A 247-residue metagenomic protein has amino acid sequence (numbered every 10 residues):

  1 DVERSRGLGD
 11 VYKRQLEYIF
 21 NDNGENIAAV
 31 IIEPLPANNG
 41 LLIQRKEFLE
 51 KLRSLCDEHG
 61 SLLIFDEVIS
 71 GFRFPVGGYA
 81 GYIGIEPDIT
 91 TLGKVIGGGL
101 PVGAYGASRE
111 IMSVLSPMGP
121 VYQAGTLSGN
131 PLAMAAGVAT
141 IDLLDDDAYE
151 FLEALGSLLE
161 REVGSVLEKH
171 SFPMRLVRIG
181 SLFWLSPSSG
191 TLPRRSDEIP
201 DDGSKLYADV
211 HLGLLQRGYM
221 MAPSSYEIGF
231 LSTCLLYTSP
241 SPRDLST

Functional and structural regions predicted by a protein language model:
D1-Y12, Y237-T247: Single conserved hydrophobic/aromatic residue that forms the stacking wall/gate of nucleotide- or nucleobase-binding
R6, D10-L35: PLP-dependent aminotransferase-class I/II
E33-K46, G60-I83, I89, V95: Conserved PLP phosphate-binding loop immediately N-terminal to the Schiff-base lysine helix in PLP-dependent enzymes
I83-V114, G129-A136: Active-site PLP attachment segment
P101, P120-L143, R175-V177: PLP-dependent aminotransferase class I/II
L132-F151, S189-P193, T233: Amphipathic alpha-helix from the class-I
L144-D147, G213-S239, R243: PLP-dependent enzyme catalytic core of the Aspartate aminotransferase-like
S157-E160, H170-V210: Conserved PLP-binding catalytic core of the aspartate aminotransferase-like
